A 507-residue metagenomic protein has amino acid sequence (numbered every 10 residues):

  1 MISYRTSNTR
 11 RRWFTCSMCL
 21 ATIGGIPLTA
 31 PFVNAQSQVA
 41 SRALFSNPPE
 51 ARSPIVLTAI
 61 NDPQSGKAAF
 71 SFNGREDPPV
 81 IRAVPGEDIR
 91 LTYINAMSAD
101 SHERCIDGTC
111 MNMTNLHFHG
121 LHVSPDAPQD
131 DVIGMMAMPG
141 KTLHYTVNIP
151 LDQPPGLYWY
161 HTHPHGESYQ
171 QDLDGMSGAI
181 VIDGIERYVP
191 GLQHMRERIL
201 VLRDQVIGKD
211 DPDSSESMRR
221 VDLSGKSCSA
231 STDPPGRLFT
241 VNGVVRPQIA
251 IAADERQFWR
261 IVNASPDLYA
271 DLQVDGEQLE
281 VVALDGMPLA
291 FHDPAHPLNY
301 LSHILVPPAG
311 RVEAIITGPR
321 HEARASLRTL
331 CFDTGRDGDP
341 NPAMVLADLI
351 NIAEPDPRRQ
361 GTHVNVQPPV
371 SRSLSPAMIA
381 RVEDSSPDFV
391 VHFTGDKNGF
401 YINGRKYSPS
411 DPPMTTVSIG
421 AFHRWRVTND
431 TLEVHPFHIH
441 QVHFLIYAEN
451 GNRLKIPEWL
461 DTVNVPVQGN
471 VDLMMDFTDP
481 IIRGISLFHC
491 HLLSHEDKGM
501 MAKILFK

Functional and structural regions predicted by a protein language model:
I2-A21: N-terminal secretory signal peptides and thylakoid transit peptides that target proteins across membranes
G24-A137, T142-H144, L223-W259, L289-F291 (+3 more regions): N-terminal, post-signal-peptide metal-ligating segments of extracellular/periplasmic oxidoreductases, dominated by
L28, F32-I60, Y169, L173-G208 (+2 more regions): Extended terminal and domain-junction accessory segments
E76, I81-A83, N112-Q153, V245 (+4 more regions): Extracytoplasmic beta-sandwich strand-turn segments characteristic of Greek-key/jelly-roll folds
L91, L116, T162, L200 (+7 more regions): Divalent metal-coordination and catalytic microenvironments
D100-D107, N112-N115, D174, L268-D275 (+1 more regions): Short, hydrophobic/aromatic beta-strand segments
V123-M138, E216-P369, L454: Histidine- and aromatic-rich segments of cupredoxin/plastocyanin-like copper-binding domains
H144-Y188: Hydrophobic or amphipathic alpha-helical targeting/insertion segments
